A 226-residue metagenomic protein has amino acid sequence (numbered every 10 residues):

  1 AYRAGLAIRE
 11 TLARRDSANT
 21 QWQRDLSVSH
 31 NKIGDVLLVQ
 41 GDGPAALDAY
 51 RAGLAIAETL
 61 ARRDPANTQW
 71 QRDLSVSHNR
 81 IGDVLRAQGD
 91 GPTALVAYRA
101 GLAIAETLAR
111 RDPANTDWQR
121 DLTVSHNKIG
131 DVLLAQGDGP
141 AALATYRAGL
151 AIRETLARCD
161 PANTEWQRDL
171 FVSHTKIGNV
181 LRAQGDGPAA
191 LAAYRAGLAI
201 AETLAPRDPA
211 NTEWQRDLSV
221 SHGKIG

Functional and structural regions predicted by a protein language model:
A1-G226: Thr-biased low-complexity repeat/linker tracts and other Thr-enriched repetitive architectures
